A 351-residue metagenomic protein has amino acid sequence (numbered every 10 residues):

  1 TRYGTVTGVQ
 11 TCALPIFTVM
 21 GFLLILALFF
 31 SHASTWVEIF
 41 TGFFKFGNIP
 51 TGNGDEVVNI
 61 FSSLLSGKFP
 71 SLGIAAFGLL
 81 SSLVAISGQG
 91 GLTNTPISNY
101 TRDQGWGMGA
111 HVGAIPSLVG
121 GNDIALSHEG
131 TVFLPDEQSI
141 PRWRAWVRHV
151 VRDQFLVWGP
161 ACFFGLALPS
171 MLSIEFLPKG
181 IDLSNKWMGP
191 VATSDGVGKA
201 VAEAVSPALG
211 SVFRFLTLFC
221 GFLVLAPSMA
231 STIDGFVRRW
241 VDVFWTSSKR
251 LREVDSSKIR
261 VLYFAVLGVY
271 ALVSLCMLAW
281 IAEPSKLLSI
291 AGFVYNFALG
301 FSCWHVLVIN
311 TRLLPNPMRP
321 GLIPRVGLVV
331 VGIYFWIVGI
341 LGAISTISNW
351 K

Functional and structural regions predicted by a protein language model:
T1-C12: Single conserved hydrophobic/aromatic residue that forms the stacking wall/gate of nucleotide- or nucleobase-binding
Q10-P15, D234, R238, D242 (+2 more regions): C-terminal membrane-solvent junction of multi-pass transporters and transport-like membrane proteins
P15-F29, F77-G90, F164-S173, T217-L225 (+3 more regions): Hydrophobic core segments of alpha-helical transmembrane domains in multi-pass membrane transport and ion-translocation
T18-F69, Q89-S98, C303-P315, V338-W350: Hydrophobic alpha-helical segments and their helix-loop junctions in multi-pass secondary transporters
S87-N94, Y100, C162-I174, S211-W245: Membrane-helix boundary/coupling elements in multi-pass transport proteins
R102, M108, G121, A125-R142 (+1 more regions): Extracellular/periplasmic helix-exit of transmembrane alpha-helices
M171-L225: TM-loop-TM module centered on a large, flexible mid-protein loop between adjacent transmembrane helices in multi-pass
P190-S194, L209, L216, F244-A279 (+1 more regions): Loop-to-transmembrane helix boundary motifs in multi-pass membrane proteins
